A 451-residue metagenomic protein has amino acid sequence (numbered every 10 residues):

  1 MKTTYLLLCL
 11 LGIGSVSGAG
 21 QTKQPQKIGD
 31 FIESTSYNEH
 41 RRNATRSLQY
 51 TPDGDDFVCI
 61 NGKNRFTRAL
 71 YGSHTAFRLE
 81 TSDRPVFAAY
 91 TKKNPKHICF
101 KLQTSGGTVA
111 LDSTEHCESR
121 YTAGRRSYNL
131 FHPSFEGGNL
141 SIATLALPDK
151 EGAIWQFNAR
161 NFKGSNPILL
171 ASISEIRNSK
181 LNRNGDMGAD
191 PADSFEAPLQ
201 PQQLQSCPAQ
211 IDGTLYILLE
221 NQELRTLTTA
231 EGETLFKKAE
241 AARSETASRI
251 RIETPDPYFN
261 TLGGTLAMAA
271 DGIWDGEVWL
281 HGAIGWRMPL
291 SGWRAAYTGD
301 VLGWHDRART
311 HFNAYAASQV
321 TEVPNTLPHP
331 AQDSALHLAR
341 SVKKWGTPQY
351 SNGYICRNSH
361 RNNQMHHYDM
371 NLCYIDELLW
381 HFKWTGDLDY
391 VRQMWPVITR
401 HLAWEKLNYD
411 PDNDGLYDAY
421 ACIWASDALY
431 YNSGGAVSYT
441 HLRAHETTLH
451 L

Functional and structural regions predicted by a protein language model:
M1-T22, F157: Bacterial Sec-dependent N-terminal signal peptides
T4, G18-A19, S165-L170, R225 (+1 more regions): Short secondary-structure capping/junction motifs at helix and strand boundaries
A19-M268, G272, G276, H281-A283 (+2 more regions): Terminal accessory carbohydrate-recognition/targeting modules of carbohydrate-active enzymes
L140-I142, E277-I284, R357-N362, S426-Y439: Active-site-adjacent structural elements in folded domains
R243-W395, T399: Substrate-binding groove/exosite segments of carbohydrate-active enzymes
A403-K406: HEAT/HEAT-like alpha-solenoid repeats
G415-Y417: Acidic, glycine-anchored loop motifs typical of Ca2+
T440-T447: Conserved small/polar residues in nucleotide/adenosyl-binding loops
